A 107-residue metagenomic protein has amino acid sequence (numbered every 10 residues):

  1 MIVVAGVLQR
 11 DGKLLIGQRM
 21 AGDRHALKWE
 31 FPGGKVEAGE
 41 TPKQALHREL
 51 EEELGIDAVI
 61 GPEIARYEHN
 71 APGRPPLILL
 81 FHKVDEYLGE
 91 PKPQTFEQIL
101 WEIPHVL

Functional and structural regions predicted by a protein language model:
M1-L15, K35: Conserved N-terminal beta-strand and adjoining loop/helix that marks the start of the Nudix/MutT-like hydrolase domain
I2, E51, G55-L88: Active-site segment of metal-dependent pyrophosphate-handling enzymes, primarily the Nudix hydrolase catalytic core
L8-Q9, I16, V84-E86, W101: Conserved hydrophobic "DFG−1" position in protein kinase catalytic cores
R19-A21: Short coil/turn segments
D23-L27: A conserved beta-turn-beta hairpin within the catalytic core of GNAT-like acetyltransferases that forms part
F31-I64: The catalytic Nudix box helix
K83, P91-L107: NUDIX/MutT-family hydrolases
